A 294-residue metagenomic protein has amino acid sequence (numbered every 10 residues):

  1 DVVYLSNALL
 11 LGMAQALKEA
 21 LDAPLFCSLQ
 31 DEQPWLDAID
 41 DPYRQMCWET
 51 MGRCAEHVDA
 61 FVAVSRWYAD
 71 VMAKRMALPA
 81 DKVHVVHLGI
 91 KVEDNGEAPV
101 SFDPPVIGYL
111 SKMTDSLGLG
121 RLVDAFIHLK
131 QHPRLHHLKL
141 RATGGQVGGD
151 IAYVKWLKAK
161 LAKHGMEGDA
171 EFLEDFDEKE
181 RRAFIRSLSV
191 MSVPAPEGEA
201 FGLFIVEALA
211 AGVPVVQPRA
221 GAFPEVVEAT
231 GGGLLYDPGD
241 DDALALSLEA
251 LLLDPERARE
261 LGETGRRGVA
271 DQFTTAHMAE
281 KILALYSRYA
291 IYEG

Functional and structural regions predicted by a protein language model:
W67, G89: Carbohydrate-associated surface elements
P99-L117, V123-I127, R141: Conserved donor-binding/catalytic core segment of Leloir-type glycosyltransferases
K139-K158: Glycosyltransferase donor-sugar binding loop
V154-F176: Nucleotide-activated donor-binding/catalytic signature segment of Leloir-type glycosyltransferases, i.e., the conserved
R186-A200, V213: Acidic donor-binding loop of glycosyltransferase active sites
P214-Q217, V227: Short hydrophobic beta-strand element within catalytic cores of glycosyltransferases and related nucleotide-activated
A229, L234-D241, A250-P255: Conserved acidic donor-binding segment of nucleotide-sugar-dependent glycosyltransferases
A243-L246, A250, R257-Q272, M278-A284 (+1 more regions): A short, well-ordered alpha-helix in the C-terminal region of glycosyltransferases
